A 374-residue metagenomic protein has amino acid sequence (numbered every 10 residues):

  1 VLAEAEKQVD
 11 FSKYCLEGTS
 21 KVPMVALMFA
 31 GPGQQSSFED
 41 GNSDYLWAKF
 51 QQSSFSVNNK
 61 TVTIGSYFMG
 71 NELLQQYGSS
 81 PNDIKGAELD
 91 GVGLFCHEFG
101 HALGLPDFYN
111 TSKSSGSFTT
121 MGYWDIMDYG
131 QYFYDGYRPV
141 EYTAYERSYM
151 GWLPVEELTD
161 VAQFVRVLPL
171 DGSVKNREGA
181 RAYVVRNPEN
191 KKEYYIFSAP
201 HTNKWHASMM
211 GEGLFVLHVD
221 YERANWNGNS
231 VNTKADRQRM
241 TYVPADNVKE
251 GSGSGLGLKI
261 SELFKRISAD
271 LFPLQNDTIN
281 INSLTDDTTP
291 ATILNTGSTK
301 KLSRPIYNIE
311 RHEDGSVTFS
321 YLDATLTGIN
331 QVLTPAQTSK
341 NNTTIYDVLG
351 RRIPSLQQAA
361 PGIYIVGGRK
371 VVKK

Functional and structural regions predicted by a protein language model:
V1-M24, M28-L89, K113-S114, T120 (+2 more regions): Extracellular zinc-dependent metalloprotease catalytic-domain scaffold
G18-K21, E189, L356-A360: Flexible, charged surface loops at secondary-structure boundaries
M24-A26, A30-M209, Y221: Extracellular hydrolytic enzyme modules, especially secreted metalloproteases of the metzincin/thermolysin-like class
M24-A26, D44-W47, A182-V184, Y194-S198 (+5 more regions): Ordered hydrophobic segments in well-structured contexts
Y142, E157-L158, F164, R239 (+4 more regions): Intrinsic disorder/low-complexity segments enriched in polar/small residues
Q163-N176, N282-L284, S298, I309-E310 (+2 more regions): Short linear motifs in intrinsically disordered
K175-T325: Extracellular low-complexity, Gly/Ser/Thr-rich intrinsically disordered linkers and protease-sensitive activation/hinge
L326-K374: C-terminal outer-membrane/trafficking sorting elements
